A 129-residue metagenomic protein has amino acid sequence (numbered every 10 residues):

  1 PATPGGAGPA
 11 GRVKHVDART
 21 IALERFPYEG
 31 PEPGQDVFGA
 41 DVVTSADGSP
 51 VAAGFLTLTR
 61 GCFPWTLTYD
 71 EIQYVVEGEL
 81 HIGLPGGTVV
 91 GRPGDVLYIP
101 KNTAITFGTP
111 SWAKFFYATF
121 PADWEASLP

Functional and structural regions predicted by a protein language model:
P1-A52: A short, N-terminal "cap"/entry segment at the start of jelly-roll beta-barrel domains of the cupin/DSBH fold
V37-L67, P100-K101: Conserved short histidine dyad/triad with adjacent acidic residue
T57-L58, T66-G83: Short, conserved beta-strand element in jelly-roll/cupin
T59, G83-G87, P110: Short strand-coil-strand connectors
P85-N102: Short acidic-glycine-tyrosine-enriched beta hairpin
K101-A126: Ligand-binding loop in jelly-roll beta-barrel domains
